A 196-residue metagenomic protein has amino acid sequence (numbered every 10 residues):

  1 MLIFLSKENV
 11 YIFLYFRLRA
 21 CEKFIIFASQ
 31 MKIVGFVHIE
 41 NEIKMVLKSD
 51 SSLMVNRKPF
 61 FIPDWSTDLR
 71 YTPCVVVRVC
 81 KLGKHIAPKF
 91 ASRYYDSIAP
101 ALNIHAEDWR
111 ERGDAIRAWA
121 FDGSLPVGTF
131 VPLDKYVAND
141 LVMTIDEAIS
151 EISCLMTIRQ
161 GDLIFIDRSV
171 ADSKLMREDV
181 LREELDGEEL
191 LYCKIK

Functional and structural regions predicted by a protein language model:
F16-L18, I152: Short, Φ-rich (hydrophobic/aromatic) sequence segments
F24-I25, Q30, L155: Residue-level detector of intrinsically disordered terminal segments
A28-G113, R117, D179: Extended, compositionally biased flexible segments
K44, P88-K89, H105-K196: Catalytic-pocket segment enriched in acidic/His residues
